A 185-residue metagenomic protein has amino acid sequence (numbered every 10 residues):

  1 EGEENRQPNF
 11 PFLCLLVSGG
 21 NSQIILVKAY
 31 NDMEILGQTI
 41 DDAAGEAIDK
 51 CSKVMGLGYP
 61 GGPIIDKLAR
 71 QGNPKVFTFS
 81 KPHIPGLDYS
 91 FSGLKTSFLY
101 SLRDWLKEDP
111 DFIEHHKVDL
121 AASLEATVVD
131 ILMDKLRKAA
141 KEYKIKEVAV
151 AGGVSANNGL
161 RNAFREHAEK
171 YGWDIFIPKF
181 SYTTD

Functional and structural regions predicted by a protein language model:
E1, F176-D185: Glycine-rich phosphate-binding/hydrolytic loop that grips phosphoryl groups
E1-F12: Conserved phosphate-binding catalytic cores of ATP/NTP-utilizing and phosphoryl-transfer enzymes
C14, S22-L26: Short beta-strand scaffold segments in enzyme catalytic cores
S18-G20, V148-N157: Glycine-rich beta-strand-to-loop/alpha-helix junction loops that act as flexible
V27-N73, K95-T96, Y100-W105: Glycine-rich phosphate-binding loop plus the immediately following alpha-helix
K67-V148, N158-I175: A contiguous, well-structured pocket-lining segment that forms one wall/lid of small-molecule binding clefts in soluble
A156, N162, Y182-D185: ATP/nucleoside-binding phosphotransfer catalytic cores, i.e., glycine-rich phosphate-binding loops
